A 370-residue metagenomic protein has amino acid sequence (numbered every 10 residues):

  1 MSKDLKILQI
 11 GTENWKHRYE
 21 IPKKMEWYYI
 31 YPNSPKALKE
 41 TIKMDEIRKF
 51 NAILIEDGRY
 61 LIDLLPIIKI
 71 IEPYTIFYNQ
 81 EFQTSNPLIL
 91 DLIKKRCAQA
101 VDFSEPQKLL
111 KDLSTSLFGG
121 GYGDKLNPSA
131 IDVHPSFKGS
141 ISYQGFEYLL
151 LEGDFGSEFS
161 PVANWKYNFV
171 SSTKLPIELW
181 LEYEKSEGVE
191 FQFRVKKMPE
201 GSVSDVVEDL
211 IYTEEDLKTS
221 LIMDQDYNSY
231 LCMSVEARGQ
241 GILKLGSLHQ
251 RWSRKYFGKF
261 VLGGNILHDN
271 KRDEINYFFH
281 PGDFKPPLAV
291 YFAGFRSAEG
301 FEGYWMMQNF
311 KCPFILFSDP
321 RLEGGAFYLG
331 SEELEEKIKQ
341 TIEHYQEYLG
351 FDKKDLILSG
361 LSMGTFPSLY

Functional and structural regions predicted by a protein language model:
T12-K49, D57-L64, K271-H280: A short, well-structured beta->alpha microelement
L54, K285-F295: Short beta-strand element of the alpha/beta-hydrolase
P73-S116: Ser/Thr/Gly-rich flexible loops in soluble cytosolic domains mediating phosphotransfer, phosphorylation
G123-N265: Beta-strand-enriched, solvent-exposed domains that form extended recognition/catalytic surfaces
K311-G324: Conserved alpha/beta-hydrolase
Y328-F351: Alpha/beta-hydrolase active-site loop
G350-S362: Alpha/beta-hydrolase fold nucleophile elbow
G360-Y370: Glycine-rich nucleophile elbow surrounding the catalytic serine of serine-hydrolase chemistry
